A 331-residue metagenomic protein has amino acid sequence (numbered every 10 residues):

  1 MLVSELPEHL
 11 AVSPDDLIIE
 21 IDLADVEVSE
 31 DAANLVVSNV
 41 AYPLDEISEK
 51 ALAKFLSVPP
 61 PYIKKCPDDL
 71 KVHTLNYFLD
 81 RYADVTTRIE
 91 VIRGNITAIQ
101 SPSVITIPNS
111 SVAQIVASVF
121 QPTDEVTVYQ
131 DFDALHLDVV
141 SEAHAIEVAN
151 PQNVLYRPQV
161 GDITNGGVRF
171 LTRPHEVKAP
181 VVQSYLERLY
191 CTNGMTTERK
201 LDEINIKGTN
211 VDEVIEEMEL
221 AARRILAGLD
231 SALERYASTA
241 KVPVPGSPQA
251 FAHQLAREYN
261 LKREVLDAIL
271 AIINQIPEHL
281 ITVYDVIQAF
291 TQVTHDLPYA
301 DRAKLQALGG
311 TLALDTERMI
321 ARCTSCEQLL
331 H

Functional and structural regions predicted by a protein language model:
M1-I115: Feature for intrinsically disordered/low-complexity regulatory segments and propeptides
V104-H331: Intrinsic disorder/low-complexity polar-acidic segments
